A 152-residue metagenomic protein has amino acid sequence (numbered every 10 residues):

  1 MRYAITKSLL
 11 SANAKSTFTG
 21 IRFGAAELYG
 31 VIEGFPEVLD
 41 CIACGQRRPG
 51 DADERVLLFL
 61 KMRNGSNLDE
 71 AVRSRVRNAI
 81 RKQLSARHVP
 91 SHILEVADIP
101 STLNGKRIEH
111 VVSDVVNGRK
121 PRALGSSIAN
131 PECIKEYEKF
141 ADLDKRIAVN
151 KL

Functional and structural regions predicted by a protein language model:
M1-E33, F59-E70, L84-H92, V115 (+1 more regions): Adenylate-forming
A25, Y29, R73-R77, E109: Hydrophobic face of alpha-helices
I32-C41: Short acidic amphipathic segments
I42-R48, L57-F59, R77-L152: Conserved C-terminal "lid"/linker of ANL adenylate-forming enzymes
